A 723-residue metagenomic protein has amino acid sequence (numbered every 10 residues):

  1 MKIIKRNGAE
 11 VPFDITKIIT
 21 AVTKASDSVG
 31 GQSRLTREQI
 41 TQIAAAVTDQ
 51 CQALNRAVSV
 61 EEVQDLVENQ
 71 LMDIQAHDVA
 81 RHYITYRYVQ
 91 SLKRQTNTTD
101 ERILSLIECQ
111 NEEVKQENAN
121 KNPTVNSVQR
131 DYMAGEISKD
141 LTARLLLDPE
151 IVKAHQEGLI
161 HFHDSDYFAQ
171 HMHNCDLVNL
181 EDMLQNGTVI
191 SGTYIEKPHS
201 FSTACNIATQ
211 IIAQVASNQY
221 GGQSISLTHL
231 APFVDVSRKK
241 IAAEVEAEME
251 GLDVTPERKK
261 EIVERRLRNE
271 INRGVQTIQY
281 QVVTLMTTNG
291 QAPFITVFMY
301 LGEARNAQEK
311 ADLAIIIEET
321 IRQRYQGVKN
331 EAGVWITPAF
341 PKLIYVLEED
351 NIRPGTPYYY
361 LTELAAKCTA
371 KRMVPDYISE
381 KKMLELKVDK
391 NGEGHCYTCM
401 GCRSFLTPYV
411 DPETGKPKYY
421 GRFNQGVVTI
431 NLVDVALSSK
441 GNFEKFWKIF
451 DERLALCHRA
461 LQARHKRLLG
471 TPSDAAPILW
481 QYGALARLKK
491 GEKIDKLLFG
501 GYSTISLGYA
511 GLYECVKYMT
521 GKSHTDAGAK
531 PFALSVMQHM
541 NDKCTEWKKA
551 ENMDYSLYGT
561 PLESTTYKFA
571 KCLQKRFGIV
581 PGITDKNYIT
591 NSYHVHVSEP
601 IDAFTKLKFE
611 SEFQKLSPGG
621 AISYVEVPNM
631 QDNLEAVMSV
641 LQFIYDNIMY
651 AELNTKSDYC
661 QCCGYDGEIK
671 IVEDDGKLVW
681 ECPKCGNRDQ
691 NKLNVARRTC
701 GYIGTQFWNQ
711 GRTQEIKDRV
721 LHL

Functional and structural regions predicted by a protein language model:
M1-Q110, K717-H722: Charged, amphipathic alpha-helical regulatory modules used for macromolecular assembly or allosteric control
D14, K677, T699-Y702: Conformational switch/transducer regions in large eukaryotic molecular machines and scaffolds
T23, H458, Q462, Y513-K517: Amphipathic, well-packed alpha-helical segments that form the structural scaffold of globular domains
V89-G501, K522, D526-R688, N694: Conserved catalytic cores of very large enzyme subunits
I271-V275, Q279, K517-Y518, R712-D718: Metallocofactor- and cofactor-centric catalytic cores in central/energy metabolism, strongly enriched
M299, I505-Y518, Q538, R698: Contiguous, well-ordered alpha-helical segments that form the cores/surfaces of helical PPI scaffolds
G686-L723: Long insertion/accessory domains within large nucleic-acid-processing enzymes
